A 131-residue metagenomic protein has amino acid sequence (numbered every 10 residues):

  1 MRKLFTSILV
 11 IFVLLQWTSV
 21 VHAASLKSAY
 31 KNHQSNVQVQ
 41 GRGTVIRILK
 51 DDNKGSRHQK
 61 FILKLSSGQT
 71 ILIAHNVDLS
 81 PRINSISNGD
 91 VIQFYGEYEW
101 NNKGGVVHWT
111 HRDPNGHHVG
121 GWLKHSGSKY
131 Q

Functional and structural regions predicted by a protein language model:
M1-L4: Positively charged n-region of N-terminal signal peptides that target proteins for export
L14-V20: C-terminal segment of classical bacterial N-terminal signal peptides
V21-Q38: Short boundary/loop segments of OB/S1/cold-shock single-stranded nucleic-acid-binding domains
V37-G55: Structural detector for short beta-strands of small beta-barrel domains
K54-A74: OB-fold (S1/OB) nucleic-acid-binding surfaces
L79-Y95: Short nucleic-acid-contacting surface segments enriched for D/E, G, S/T with interspersed K/R
E99-Q131: OB-fold/S1-family single-stranded nucleic acid-binding modules
